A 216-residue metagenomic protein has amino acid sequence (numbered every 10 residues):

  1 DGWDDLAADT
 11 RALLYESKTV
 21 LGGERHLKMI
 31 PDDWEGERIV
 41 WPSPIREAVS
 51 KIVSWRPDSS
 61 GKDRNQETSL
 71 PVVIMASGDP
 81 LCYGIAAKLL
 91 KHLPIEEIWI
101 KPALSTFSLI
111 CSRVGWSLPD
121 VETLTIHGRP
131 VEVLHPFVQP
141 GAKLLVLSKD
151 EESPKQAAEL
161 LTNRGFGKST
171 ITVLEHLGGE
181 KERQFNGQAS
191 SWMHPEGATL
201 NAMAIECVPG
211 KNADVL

Functional and structural regions predicted by a protein language model:
D1-W99, S108-L109, R129-V131, V138: Class I S-adenosyl-L-methionine
A8, L70-V72, P140-L216: A contiguous loop/helix-start segment that scaffolds small-molecule binding in enzyme catalytic cores
I52-D58, R113-S117, H135-G141, Q184-W192: Short, surface-exposed amphipathic charged segments that create phosphate/polyanion-binding patches used for binding
A87, K91, S112, E159 (+1 more regions): Short, well-ordered alpha-helices that flank and scaffold nucleotide-derived cofactor binding pockets
K91-I98, W116-D120, R164-S169: A short alpha->loop->secondary-structure connector
A103: Active-site glycine-centered loops adjacent to acidic/histidine catalytic or metal-binding residues that shape
C111-A142, K149: Short, glycine-/small-residue-rich phosphate/pyrophosphate-handling segment
